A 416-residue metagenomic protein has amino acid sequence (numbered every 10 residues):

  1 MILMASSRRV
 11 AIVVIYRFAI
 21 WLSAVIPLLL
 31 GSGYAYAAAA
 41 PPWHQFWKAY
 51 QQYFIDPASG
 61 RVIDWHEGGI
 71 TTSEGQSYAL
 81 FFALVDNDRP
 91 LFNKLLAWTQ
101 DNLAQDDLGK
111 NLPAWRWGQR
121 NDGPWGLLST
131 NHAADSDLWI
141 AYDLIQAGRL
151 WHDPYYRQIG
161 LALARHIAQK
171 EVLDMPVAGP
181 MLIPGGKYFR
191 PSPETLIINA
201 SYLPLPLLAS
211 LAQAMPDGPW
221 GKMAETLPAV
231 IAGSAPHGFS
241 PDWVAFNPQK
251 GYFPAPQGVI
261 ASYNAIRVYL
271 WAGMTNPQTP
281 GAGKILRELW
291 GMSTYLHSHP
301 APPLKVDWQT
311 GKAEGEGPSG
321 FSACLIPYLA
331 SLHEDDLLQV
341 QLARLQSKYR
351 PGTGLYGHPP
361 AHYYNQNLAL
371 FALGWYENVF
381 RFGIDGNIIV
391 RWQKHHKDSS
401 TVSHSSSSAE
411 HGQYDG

Functional and structural regions predicted by a protein language model:
M1-I15: N-terminal secretory signal peptides that target proteins for export/translocation
Y16-G31: Bacterial N-terminal signal peptides
Y36-E74, L84-L127, P176-G185, A214 (+3 more regions): Low-complexity, Ser/Thr/Pro/Gly-enriched N-terminal "stalk/linker" regions
A38-Q45, G69-S73, L112, A134-D135 (+2 more regions): Extended ligand-binding clefts on enzyme/binding-domain cores
T72-Q76, L127-R149: Aromatic-rich carbohydrate-recognition surfaces in CAZymes
L80-V85, W139-R149, P206-S210, L270-M274 (+2 more regions): Short glycine/serine- and small hydrophobic-enriched flexible loop segments
L96, L144, R157-G160, A164 (+1 more regions): Inward-facing hydrophobic residues that define packing positions of alpha-helical scaffold repeats
M292-S403, G412, G416: Fungal-biased detection of long, low-complexity, Ser/Thr- and Lys/Arg-rich intrinsically disordered regions
